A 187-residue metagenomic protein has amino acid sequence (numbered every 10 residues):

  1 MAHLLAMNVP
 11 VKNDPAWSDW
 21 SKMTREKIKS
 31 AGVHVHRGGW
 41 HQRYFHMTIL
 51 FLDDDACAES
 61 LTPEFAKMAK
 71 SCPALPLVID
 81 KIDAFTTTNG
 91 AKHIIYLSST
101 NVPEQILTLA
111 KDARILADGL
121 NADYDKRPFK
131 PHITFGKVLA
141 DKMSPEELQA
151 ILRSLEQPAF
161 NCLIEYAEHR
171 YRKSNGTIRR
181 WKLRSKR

Functional and structural regions predicted by a protein language model:
M1-V78, E104-P158, I178-R187: Basic, often amphipathic N-terminal segments
L50, G136, E165, R170-R172: Structured beta-strand/turn binding interfaces of compact recognition modules in eukaryotic regulators
D54, D83-N89, N101-E104: A short acidic, glycine/proline-enriched capping/turn motif at secondary-structure boundaries, especially helix N-cap
I79-K81, Y166: Extracellular/lumenal ectodomain signal focusing on beta-strand-rich modules and carbohydrate-recognition contexts
A84, E168-H169, L183: Hydrophobic/anchoring residues in structured secondary elements
A84-T87, F135-A140, R172-K173: Short, conserved secondary-structure transition motifs
N89-S99, G176-S185: Short, low-order "capping/linker" segments at domain edges
L152-Q157, N161-R170: Low-complexity, intrinsically disordered Gly/Pro/Thr-rich segments
